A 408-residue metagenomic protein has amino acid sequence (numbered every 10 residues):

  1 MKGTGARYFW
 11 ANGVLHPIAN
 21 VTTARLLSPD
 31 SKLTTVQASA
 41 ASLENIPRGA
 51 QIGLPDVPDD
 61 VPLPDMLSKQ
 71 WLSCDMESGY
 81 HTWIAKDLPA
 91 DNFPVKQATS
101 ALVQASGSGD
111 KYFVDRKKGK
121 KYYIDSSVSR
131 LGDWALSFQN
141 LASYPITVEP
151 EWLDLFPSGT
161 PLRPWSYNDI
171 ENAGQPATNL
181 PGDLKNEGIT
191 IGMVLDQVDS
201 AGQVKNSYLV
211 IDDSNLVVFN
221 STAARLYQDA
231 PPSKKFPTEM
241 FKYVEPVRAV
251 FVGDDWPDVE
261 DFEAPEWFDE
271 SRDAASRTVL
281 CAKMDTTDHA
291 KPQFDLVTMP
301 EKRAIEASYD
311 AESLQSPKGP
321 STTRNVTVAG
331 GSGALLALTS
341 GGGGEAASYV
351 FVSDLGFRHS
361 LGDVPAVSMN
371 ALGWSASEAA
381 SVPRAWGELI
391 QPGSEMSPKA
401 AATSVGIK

Functional and structural regions predicted by a protein language model:
M1-K408: Short, surface-exposed polybasic-aromatic patches that bind anionic ligands, especially phosphate groups
